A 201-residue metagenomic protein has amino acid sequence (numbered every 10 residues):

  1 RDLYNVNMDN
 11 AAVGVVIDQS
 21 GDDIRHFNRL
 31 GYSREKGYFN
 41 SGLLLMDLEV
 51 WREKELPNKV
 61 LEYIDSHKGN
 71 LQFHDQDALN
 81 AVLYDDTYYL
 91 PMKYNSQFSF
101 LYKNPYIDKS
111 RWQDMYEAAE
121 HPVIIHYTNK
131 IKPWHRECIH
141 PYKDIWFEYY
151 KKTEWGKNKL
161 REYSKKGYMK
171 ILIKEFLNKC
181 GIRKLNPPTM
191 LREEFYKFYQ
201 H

Functional and structural regions predicted by a protein language model:
R1, S33-E35, H74-A78: N-terminal short leaders/motifs
R1-L30: Conserved donor-nucleotide/metal-binding helix-loop-beta segment in metal-dependent transferases, i.e., the alpha-helix
N5-M8, K36-G37, E55: Short, conserved loop/helix-junction motifs that constitute active-site signature segments in enzyme catalytic cores
N28-R34, K109-D114: Short, P/G- and charge-enriched loop/turn segments at secondary-structure junctions
Y32-L43: A recurrent flexible, glycine/aromatic-enriched loop bordering the glycosyltransferase active site that acts as
S41, V50-H201: A glycosyltransferase accessory/donor-loop signature
D47: Serine-hydrolase catalytic core recognition
